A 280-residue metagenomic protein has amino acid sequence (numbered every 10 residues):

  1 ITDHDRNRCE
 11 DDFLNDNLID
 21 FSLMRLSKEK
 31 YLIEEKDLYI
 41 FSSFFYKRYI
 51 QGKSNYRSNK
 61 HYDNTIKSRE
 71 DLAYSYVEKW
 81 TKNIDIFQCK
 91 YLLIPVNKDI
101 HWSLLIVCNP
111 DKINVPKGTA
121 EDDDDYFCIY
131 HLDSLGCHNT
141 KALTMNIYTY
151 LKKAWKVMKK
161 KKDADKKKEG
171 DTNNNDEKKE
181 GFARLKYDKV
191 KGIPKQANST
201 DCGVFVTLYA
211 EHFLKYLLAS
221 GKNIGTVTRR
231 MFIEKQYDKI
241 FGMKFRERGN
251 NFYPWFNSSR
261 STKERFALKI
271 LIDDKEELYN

Functional and structural regions predicted by a protein language model:
I1-S103, V107-I129, C137-T140, K166-K167 (+1 more regions): Cysteine protease catalytic domains with a Cys-His-Asp triad
H4-D5, N17-F21, Y76-K79, N146 (+4 more regions): Exposed alpha-helical structural elements
F21-M24, K28, S42, I94-K98 (+9 more regions): Ordered, helix-dominated protein-protein interaction surfaces in large eukaryotic regulatory proteins
T144, K152-N280: C-terminal folded domains that constitute the principal catalytic or ligand-binding module of multi-domain proteins
